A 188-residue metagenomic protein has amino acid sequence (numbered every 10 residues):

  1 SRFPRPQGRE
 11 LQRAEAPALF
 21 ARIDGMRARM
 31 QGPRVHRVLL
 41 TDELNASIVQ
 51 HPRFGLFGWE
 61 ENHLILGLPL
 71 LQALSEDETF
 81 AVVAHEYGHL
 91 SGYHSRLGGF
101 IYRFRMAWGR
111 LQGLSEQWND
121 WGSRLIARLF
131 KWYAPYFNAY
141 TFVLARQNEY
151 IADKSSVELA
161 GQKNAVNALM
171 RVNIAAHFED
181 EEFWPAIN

Functional and structural regions predicted by a protein language model:
S1-L125, L129-N188: Polar-ligand-bearing catalytic/cofactor-coordination segments of membrane-embedded or membrane-tethered inner-membrane
